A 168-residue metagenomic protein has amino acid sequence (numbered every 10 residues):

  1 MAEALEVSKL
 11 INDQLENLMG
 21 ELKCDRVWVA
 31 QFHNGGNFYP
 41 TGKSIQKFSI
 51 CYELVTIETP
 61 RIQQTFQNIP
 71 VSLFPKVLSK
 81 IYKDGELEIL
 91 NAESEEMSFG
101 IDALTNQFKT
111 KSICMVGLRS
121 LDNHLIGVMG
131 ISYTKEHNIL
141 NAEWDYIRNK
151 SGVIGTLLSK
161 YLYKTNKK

Functional and structural regions predicted by a protein language model:
M1-T56: Intrinsically disordered, low-complexity terminal regulatory regions
S8-Q14, V71-P75, R148: Well-ordered, non-membrane alpha-helical segments in soluble/globular domains
R26, D102, M115, V128: Short hydrophobic/aromatic beta-strand element in the GNAT-like acyltransferase core that lines or flanks the acyl-donor
H33-G35, D122, K135: Solvent-exposed strand-loop boundary residues in beta-sheet-rich modules
K47-F108: Regulatory sensory and allosteric helical modules in signal-transduction proteins and certain transcription factors
S112-R119: Short hydrophobic beta-strand micro-motif common in sensory/regulatory domains
R119-L125: Flexible loop/coil segments at beta-strand boundaries within sensory signal-transduction domains
G127-K168: Juxtadomain coupling helices with adjacent low-complexity linkers
